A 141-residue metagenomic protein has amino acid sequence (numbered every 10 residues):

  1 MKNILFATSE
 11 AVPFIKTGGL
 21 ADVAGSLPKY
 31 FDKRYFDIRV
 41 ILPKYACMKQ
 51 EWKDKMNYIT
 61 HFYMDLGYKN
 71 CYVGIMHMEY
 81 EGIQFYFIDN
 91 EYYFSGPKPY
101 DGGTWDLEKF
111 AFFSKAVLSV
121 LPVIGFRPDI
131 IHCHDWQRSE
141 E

Functional and structural regions predicted by a protein language model:
M1-E141: Catalytic cores of nucleotide-sugar-dependent glycosyltransferases that transfer UDP/GDP/TDP-activated
